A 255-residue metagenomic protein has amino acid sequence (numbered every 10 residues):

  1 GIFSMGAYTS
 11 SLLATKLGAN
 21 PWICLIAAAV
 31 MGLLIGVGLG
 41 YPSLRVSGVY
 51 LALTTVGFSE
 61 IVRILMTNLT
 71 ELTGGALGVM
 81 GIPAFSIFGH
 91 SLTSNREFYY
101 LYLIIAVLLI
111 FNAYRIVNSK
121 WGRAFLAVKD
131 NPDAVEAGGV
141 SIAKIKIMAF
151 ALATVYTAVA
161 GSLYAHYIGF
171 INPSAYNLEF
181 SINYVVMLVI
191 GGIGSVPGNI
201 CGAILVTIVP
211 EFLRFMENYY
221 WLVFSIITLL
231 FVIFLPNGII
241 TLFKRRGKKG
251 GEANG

Functional and structural regions predicted by a protein language model:
G1-G255: Transmembrane alpha-helices and adjacent helix-loop boundaries
